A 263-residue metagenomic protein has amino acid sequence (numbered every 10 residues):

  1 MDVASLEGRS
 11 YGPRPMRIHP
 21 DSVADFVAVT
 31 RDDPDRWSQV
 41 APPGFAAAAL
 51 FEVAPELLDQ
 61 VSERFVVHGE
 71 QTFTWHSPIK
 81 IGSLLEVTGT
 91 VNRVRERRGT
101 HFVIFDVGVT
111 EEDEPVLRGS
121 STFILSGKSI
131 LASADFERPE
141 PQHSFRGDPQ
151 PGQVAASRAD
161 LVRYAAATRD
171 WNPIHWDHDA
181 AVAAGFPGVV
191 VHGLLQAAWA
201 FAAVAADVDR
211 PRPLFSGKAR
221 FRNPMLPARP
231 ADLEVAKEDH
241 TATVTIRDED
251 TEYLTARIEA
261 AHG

Functional and structural regions predicted by a protein language model:
M1-E70, I130-P213: Hot-dog-fold acyl-thioester-processing enzymes
M1-L6, W75-Q153, S216, F221-G263: HotDog/MaoC-like acyl-thioester-processing domains
